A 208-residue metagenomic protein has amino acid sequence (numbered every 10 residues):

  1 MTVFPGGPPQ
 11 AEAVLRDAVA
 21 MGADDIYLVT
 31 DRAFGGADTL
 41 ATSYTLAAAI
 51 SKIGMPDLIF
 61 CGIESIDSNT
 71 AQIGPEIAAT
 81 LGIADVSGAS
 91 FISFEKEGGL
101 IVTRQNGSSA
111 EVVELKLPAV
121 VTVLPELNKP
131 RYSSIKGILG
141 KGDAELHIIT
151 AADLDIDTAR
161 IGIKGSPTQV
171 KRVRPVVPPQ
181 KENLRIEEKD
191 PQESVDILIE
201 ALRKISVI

Functional and structural regions predicted by a protein language model:
M1-I208: N-terminal glycine-rich FAD/FM-binding segment characteristic of electron-transfer flavoproteins
